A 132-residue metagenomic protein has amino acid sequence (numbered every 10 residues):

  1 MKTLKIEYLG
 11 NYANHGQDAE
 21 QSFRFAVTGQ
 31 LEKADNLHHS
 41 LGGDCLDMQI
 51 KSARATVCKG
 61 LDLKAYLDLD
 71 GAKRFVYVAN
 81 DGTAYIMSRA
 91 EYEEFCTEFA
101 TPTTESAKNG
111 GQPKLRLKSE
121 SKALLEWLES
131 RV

Functional and structural regions predicted by a protein language model:
M1-V132: Nucleic-acid endonuclease domains
